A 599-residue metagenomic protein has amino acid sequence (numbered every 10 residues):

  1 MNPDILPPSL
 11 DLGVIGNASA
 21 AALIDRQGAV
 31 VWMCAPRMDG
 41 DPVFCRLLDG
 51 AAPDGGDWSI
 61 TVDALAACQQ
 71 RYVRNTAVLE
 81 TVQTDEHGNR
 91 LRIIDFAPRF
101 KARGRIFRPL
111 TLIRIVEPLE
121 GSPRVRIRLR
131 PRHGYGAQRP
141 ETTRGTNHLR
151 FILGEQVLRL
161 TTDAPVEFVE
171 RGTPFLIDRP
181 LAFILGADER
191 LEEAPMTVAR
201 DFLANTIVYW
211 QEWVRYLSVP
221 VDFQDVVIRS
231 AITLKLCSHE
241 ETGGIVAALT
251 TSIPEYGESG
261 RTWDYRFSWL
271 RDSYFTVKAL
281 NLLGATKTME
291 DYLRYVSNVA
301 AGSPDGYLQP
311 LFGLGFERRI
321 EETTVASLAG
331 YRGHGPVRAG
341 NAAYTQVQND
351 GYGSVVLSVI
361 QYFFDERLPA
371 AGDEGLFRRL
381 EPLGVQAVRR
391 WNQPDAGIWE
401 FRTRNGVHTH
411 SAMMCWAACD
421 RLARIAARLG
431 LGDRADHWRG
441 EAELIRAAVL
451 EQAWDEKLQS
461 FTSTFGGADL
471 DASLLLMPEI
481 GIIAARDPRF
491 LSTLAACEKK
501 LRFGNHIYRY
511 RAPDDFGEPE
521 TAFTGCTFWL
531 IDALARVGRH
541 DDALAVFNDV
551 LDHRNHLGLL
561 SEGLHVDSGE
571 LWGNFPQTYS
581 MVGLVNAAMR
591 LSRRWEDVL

Functional and structural regions predicted by a protein language model:
M1-L599: Acidic, mature catalytic/reactive cores of soluble proteins
